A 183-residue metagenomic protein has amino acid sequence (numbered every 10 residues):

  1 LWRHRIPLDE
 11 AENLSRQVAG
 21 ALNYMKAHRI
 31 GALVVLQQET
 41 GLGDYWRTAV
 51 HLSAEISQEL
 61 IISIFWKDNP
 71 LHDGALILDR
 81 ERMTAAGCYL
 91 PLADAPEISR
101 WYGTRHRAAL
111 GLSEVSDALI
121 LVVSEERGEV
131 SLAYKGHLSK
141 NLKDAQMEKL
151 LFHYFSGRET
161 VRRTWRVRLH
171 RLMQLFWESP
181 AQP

Functional and structural regions predicted by a protein language model:
L1-P183: Divalent-cation
